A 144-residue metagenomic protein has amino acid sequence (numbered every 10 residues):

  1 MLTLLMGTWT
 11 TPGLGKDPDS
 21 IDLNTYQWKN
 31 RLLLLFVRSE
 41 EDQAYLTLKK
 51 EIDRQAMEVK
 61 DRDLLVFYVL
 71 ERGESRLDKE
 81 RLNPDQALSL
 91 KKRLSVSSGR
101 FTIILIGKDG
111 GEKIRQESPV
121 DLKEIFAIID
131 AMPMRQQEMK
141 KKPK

Functional and structural regions predicted by a protein language model:
L2-K144: Non-catalytic interaction/Regulatory regions outside core domains
